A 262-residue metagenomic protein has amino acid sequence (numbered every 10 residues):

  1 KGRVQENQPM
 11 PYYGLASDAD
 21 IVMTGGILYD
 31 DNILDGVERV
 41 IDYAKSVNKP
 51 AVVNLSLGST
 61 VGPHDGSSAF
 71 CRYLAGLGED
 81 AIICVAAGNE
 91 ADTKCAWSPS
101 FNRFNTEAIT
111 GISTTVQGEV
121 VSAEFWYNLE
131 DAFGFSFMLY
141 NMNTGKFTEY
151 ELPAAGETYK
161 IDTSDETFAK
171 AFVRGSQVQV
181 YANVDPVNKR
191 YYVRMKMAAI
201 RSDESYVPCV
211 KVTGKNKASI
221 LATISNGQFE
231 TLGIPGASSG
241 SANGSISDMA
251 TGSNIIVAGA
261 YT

Functional and structural regions predicted by a protein language model:
K1-T262: Loop-rich non-cytosolic ectodomains and luminal regions
